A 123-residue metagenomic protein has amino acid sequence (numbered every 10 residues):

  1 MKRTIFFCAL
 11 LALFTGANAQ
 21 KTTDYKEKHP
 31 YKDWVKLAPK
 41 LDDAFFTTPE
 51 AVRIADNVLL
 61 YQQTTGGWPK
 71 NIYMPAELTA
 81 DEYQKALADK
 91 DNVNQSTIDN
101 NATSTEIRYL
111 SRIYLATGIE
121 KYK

Functional and structural regions predicted by a protein language model:
M1-K21: Bacterial Sec-dependent N-terminal signal peptides
Q20-K28, K40-F46, L87-T103: Solvent-exposed loop and edge beta-strand segments that line ligand/cofactor-binding and catalytic clefts
T22-L37, A76-L78: Matrix-facing interhelical linker segments
D33-F46, I54, L59, S104-E120: Well-ordered alpha-helical scaffold segments within catalytic/enzyme domains
Q62-K123: Extended ligand-binding groove/face enriched in aromatic
